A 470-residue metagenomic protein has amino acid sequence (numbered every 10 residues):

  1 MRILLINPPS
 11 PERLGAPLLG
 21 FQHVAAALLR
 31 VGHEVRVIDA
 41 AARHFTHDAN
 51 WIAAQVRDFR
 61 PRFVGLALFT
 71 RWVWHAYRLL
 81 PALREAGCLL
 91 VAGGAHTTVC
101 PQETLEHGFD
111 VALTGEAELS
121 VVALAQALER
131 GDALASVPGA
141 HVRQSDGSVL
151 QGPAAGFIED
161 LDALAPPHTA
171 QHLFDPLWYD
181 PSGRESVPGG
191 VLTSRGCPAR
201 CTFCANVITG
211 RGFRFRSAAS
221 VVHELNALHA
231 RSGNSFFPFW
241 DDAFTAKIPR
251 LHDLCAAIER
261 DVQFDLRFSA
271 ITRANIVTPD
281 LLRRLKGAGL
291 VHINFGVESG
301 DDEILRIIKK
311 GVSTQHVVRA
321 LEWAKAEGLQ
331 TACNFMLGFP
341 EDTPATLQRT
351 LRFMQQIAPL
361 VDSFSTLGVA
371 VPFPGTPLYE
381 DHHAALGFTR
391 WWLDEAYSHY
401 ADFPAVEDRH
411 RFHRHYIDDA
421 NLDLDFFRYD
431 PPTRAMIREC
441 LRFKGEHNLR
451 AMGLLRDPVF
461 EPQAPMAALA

Functional and structural regions predicted by a protein language model:
M1-E224, R231: Acidic, low-complexity intrinsically disordered segments
R2-P8, L29-V37, A53-V56, S145 (+2 more regions): Radical SAM enzyme core and accessory elements
I3, L90, V137-P138, F237 (+4 more regions): Hydrophobic/aromatic residues located in beta-strands of well-ordered beta-sheets within soluble catalytic
E12, P101, A199, P249 (+6 more regions): Flexible glycine/acidic-rich beta-alpha junction loops that bind and position SAM and/or redox cofactors in anaerobic
A16, H168-A332, F339, R352: Radical SAM [4Fe-4S] cluster-binding motif and immediate context
R62, D110, N234-F237, V291 (+1 more regions): Short acidic/polar active-site loop segments enriched in Thr and Asp
Q102-E106, L281, E341-Q356: Catalytic cores of alpha/beta
